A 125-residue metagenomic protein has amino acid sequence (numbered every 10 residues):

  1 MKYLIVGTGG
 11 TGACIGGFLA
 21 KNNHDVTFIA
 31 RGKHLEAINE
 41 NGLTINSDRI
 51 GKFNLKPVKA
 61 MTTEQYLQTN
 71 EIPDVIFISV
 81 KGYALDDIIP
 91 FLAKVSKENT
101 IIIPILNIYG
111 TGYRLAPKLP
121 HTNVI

Functional and structural regions predicted by a protein language model:
M1-I50: NAD(P)+-binding Rossmann beta1-loop-alpha1 motif at the extreme N-terminus of oxidoreductases
L55-I125: Rossmann-like NAD(P)(H) cofactor-binding subdomain of soluble oxidoreductases
